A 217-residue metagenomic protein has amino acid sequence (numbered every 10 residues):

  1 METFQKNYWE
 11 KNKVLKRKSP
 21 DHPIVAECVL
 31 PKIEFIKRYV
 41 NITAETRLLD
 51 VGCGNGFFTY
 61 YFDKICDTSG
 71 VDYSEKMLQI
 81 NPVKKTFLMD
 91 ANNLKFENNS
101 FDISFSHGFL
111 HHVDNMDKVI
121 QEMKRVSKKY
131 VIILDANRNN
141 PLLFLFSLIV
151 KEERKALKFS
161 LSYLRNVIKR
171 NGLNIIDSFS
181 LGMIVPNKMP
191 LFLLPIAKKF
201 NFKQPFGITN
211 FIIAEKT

Functional and structural regions predicted by a protein language model:
M1-N41: Conserved class I S-adenosyl-L-methionine
G54-N93: Class I SAM-dependent methyltransferase SAM/SAH-binding core
F105: A conserved beta-strand element that flanks and buttresses the S-adenosyl-L-methionine
V113-E122: A short, conserved alpha-helix within the catalytic core of class I
K128-A136: Conserved beta-strand signature within the Rossmann-like core of class I S-adenosyl-L-methionine
R138-R154: Short, glycine-/aromatic-enriched active-site segment of Class I SAM-dependent methyltransferases
A156-L173, D177-S178: Short alpha-helix
I176-T217: A C-terminal cap/extension of S-adenosyl-L-methionine-dependent methyltransferases that defines the acceptor-substrate
